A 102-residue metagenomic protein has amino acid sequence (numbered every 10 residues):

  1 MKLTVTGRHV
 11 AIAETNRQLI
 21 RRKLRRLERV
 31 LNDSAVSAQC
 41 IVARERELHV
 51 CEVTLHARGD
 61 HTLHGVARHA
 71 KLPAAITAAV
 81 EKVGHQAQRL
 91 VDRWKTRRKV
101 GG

Functional and structural regions predicted by a protein language model:
M1-G102: N-terminal, polar/charged subdomain of small-to-medium soluble alpha/beta proteins
